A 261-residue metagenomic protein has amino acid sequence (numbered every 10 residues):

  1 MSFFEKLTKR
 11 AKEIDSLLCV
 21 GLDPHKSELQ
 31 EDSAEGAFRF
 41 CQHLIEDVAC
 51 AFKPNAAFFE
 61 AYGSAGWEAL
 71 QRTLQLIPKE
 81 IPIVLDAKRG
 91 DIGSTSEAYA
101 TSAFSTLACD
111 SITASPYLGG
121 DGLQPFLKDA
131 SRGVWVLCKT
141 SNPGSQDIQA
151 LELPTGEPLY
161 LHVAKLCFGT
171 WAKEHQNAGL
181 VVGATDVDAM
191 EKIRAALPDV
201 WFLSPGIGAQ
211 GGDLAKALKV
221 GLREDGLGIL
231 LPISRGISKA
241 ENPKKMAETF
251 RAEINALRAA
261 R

Functional and structural regions predicted by a protein language model:
M1-V84, T155, K245-A259: Conserved N-terminal beta1-alpha1 strand-loop-helix module at the mouth
I14-L18, V48-C50, K79-I81, D110 (+4 more regions): Short, well-ordered coil/turn segments that N-cap beta-strands
V20, F52, D86, I112 (+4 more regions): Conserved, mostly hydrophobic/aromatic
G21-S27, N55-F59, K88-I92, Y117 (+4 more regions): Active-site beta-loop-alpha junctions enriched in small/polar residues
H25-L29, D91-V181, D199: Conserved anion-binding
A61-L76, I92-S96, P116-S131, A184-A195 (+1 more regions): Active-site-adjacent beta->alpha loops and helix N-cap segments on the catalytic face of soluble alpha/beta enzymes
L180, A184-P232: A C-terminal functional module that forms or caps the active site or interfaces directly with catalytic machinery
K216-G228, I237-R261: C-terminal helical cap(s) of enzyme catalytic domains, especially alpha/beta-barrels
